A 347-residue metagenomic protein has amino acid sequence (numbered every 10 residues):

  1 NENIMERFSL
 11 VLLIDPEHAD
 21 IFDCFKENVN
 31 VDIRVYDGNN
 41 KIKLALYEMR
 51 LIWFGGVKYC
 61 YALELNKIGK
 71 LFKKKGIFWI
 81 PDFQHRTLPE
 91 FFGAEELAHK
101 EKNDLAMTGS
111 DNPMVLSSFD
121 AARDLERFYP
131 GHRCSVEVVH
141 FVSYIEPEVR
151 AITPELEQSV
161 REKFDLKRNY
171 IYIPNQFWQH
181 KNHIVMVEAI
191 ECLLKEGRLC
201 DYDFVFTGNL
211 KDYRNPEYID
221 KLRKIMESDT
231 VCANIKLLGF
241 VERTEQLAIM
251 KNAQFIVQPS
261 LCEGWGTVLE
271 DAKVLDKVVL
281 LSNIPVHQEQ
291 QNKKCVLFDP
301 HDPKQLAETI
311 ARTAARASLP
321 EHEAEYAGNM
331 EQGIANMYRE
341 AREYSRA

Functional and structural regions predicted by a protein language model:
N1-A347: Carbohydrate transferase catalytic cores enriched for Leloir-type hexosyltransferases
